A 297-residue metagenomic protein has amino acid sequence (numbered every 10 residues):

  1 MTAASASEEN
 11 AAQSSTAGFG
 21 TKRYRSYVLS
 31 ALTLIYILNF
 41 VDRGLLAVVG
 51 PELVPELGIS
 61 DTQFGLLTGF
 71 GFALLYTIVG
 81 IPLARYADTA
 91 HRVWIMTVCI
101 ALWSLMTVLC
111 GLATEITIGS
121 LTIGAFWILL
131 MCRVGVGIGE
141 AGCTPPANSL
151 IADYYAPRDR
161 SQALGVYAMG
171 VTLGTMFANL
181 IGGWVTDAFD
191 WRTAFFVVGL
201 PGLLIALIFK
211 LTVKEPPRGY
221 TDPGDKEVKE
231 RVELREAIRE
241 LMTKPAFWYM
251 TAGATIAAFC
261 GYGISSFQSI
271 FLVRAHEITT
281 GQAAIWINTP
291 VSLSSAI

Functional and structural regions predicted by a protein language model:
Q13-K22, P217-T251, A275: Juxtamembrane intracellular "pre-TM" segments in multi-pass secondary transporters
Y27-D61, I264-S269: Extracytoplasmic
L46-A47, K244-A296: Extracytoplasmic gate region of multi-pass secondary transporters
V49-I78, G124-W127: Extracellular/periplasmic helix-loop-helix junction of adjacent transmembrane segments in MFS-like secondary
G69-R85, T289-I297: Central cavity-lining transmembrane alpha-helices of secondary-active solute carriers, predominantly the Major
I78-T122: Conserved MFS/SLC helix-loop-helix module at the cytosolic interface between two early adjacent transmembrane helices
C132-L173: Cytoplasmic helix-loop-helix junction between adjacent transmembrane helices in 12-TM secondary transporters
Y167, V171-E215: Helix-loop-helix hairpin linking two adjacent transmembrane segments in secondary transporters
